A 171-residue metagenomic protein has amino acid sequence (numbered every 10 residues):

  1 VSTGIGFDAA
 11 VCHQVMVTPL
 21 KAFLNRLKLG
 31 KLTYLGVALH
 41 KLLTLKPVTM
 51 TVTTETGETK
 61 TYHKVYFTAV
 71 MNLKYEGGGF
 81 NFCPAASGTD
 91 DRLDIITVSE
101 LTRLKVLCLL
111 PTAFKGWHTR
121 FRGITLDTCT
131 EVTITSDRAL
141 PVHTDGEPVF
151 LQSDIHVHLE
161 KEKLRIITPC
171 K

Functional and structural regions predicted by a protein language model:
V1-K171: Long C-terminal subdomains/extensions of small-metabolite kinases
